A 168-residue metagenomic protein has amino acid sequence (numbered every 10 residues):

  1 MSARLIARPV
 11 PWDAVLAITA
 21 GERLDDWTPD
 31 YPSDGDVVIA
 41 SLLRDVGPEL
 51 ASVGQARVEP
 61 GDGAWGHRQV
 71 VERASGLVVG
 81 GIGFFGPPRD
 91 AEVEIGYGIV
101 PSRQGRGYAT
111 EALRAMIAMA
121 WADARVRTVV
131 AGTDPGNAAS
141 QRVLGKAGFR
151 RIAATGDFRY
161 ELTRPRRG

Functional and structural regions predicted by a protein language model:
M1-E94, I99-S102, A118-M119, D123 (+2 more regions): GNAT-family acyltransferases
R8, E111, T128-V129, I152: A local structural micro-motif
G96, G105-E111: A short glycine-leucine-enriched loop at secondary-structure breakpoints that most characteristically corresponds
G107, R125, G148: Short glycine-rich hinge loops at helix-strand junctions in the catalytic core of two-component histidine kinases
T110, R114, P135-I152: Conserved active-site alpha-helix within GNAT-family acetyltransferase domains
A122-G132: Conserved GNAT acetyl-CoA-binding A-motif
